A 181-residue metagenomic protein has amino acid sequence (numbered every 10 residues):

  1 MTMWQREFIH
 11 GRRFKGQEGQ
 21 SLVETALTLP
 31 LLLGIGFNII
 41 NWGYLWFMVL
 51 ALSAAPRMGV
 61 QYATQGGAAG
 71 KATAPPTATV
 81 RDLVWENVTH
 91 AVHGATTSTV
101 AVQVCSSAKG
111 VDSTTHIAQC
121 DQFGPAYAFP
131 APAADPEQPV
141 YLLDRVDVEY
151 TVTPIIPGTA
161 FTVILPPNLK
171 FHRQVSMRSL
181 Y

Functional and structural regions predicted by a protein language model:
T2-V88: Alpha-helical assembly-interface signal, strongest on the long, hydrophobic N-terminal helix that forms
R6, A126, A131-A133, E137 (+2 more regions): Generic low-complexity segments that are intrinsically disordered, proline-rich and/or Lys/Arg-biased
G11, Y44, G94, Q138-V140 (+2 more regions): A generic structural signal for short, solvent-exposed coil/turn residues that cap or connect secondary-structure
E18, L22, Y141, N168-K170: Short, solvent-exposed coil/turn segments
T28, T73-A74, P130, V152-I155 (+1 more regions): Selective for proline/serine-rich intrinsically disordered segments in cytosolic/nuclear regulatory regions
V49, S53, R57, P139-Y141 (+2 more regions): A general secondary-structure boundary signal
V60-D147: Short amphipathic secondary-structure patches
E149-Y181: Low-complexity, S/T/G/P-rich flexible repeat/linker segments used as non-globular hinges and stalks within
